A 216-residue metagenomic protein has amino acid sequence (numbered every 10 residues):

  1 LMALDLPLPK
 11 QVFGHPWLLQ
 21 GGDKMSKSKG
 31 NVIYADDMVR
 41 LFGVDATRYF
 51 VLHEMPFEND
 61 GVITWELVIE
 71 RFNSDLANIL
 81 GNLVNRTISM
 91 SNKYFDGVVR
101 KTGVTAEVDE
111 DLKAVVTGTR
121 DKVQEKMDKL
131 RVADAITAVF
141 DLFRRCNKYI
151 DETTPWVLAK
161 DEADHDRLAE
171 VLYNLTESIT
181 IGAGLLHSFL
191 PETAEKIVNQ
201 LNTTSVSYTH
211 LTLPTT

Functional and structural regions predicted by a protein language model:
M2-K10, K129, F189: Secondary-structure transition/capping motifs at alpha-helix termini and the adjoining loop/turn into the next element
Q11-G14, V198-Q200: Beta-strand segments within the central parallel beta-sheet cores of soluble alpha/beta enzyme folds
P16-E107, T204-Y208: Catalytic adenosine-cofactor/nucleotide-binding cores of aminoacyl-tRNA synthetases and other
V84-V123, N147-D164: Conserved, charged catalytic cores of large soluble enzymes
R120-A133: Long, non-coiled-coil amphipathic alpha-helical linker/lever segments that couple catalytic cores to other domains
K160-Y208: C-terminal, helix-dominated tail/subdomain
T209-T215: Conserved small/polar residues in nucleotide/adenosyl-binding loops
